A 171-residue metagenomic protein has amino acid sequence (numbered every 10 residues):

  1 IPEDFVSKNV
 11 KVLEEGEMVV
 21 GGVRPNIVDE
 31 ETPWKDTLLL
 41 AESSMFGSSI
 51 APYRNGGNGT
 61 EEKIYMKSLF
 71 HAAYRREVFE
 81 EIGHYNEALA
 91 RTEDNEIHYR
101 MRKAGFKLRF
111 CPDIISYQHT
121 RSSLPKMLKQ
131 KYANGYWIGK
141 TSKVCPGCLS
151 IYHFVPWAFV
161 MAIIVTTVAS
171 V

Functional and structural regions predicted by a protein language model:
I1, F5, R24, F70 (+2 more regions): Short acidic donor-binding/metal-coordinating loop in glycosyltransferase active sites
E3-M45, K107, P112-H119: Conserved donor NDP-sugar-binding/catalytic core segment of glycosyltransferases
S7-V10, E80, Y99, M161: A cross-family signal for key residues in well-ordered alpha-helices that form functional helical elements
V28, E80, N86-L149: Catalytic donor/gating beta->alpha subdomain of glycosyltransferases that bind UDP-sugars
S44-E77, E81, A90, E96 (+3 more regions): A recurrent flexible, glycine/aromatic-enriched loop bordering the glycosyltransferase active site that acts as
G147-A158: Membrane-interface anchor segments at the N-terminal boundary of transmembrane helices in multi-pass membrane enzymes
F159-V171: Membrane-embedded multi-pass helical conduit in multi-pass membrane proteins, especially envelope-biosynthetic
